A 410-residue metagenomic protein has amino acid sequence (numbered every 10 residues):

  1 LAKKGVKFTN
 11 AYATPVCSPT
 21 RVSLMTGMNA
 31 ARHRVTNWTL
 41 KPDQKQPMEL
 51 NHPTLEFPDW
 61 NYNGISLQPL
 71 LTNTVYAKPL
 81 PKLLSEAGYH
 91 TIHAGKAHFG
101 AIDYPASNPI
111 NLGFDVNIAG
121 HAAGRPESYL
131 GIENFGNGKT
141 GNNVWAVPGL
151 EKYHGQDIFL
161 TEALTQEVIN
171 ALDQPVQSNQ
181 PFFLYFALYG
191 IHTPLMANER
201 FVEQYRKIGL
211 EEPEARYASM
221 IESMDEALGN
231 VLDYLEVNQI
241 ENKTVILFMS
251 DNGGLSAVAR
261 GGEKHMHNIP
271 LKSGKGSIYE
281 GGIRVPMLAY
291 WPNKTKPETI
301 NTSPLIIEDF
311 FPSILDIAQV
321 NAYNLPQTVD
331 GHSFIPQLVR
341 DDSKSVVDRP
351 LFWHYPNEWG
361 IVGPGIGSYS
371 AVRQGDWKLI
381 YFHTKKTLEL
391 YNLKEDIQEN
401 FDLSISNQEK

Functional and structural regions predicted by a protein language model:
L1-V22, G27-R32, H90-I92, L112-H121 (+1 more regions): Short, structured active-site-proximal loop/turn typified by the sulfatase FGly-forming signature C/S-X-P-X-R
K4-T9, R32, A87-I92, L112-D115 (+5 more regions): Loop/turn elements at helix/coil->beta-strand transitions in domains of secreted/extracellular proteins
L40-H90, A97-Q180, L188-A197, A218: Formylglycine-dependent
G64-L71, E151-I158, E214-A218, G274-I278 (+5 more regions): Active-site rim elements
K96, V168, F183-F186, I314 (+1 more regions): A short aromatic-rich beta-strand->coil structural motif
P105-G113, P194-R200, D233-K294, I306: Histidine-centered active-site microenvironments of extracellular/periplasmic hydrolases and transferases
V116, G254-E280, T295-T299, S303 (+1 more regions): C-terminal cap/loop subdomain of S1 sulfatases and analogous C-terminal strand-loop tails that border
F159, A163-V176, E203-T244, G261: A long, amphipathic alpha-helix that forms part of the scaffold/cap immediately adjacent to metal-dependent active
